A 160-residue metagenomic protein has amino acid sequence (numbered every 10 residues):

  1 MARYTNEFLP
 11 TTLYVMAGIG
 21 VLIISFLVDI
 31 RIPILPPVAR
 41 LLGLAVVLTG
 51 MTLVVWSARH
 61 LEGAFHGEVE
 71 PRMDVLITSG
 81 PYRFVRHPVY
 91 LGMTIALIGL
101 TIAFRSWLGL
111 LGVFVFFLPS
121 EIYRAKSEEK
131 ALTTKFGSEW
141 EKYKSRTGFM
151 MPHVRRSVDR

Functional and structural regions predicted by a protein language model:
M1-T78, I95-R160: Membrane-anchoring alpha-helices and their flanking helix-loop junctions
R83-L91: Histidine-centered phosphotransfer motif of kinases
